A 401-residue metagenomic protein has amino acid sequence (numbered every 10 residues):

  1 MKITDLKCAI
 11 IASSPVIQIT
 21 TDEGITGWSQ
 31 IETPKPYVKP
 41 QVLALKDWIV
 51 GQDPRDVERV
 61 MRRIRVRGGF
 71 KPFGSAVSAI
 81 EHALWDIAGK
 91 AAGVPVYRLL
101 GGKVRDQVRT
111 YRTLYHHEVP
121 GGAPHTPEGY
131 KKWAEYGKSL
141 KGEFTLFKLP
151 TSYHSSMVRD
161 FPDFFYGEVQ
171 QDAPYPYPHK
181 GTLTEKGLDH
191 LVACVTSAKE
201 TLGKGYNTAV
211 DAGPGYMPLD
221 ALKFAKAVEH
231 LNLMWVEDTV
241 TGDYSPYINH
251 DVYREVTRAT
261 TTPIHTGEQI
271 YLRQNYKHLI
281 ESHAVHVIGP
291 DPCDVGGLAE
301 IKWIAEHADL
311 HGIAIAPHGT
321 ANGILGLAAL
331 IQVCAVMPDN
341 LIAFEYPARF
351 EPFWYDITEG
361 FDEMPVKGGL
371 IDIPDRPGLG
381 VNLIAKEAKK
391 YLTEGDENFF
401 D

Functional and structural regions predicted by a protein language model:
M1-W28, E32, F350-I357, N398: Structured beta-strand/loop patches that form or line metal/cofactor-binding pockets in enzymes
I3, G24, I80, G93 (+7 more regions): Conserved, mostly hydrophobic/aromatic
T4-A9, S13, E23-I25, A91-V94 (+4 more regions): Ligand-binding pocket scaffold of soluble enzyme catalytic domains
T20-R98: Metal- or metallocofactor-binding catalytic centers and their adjacent structured scaffolds across diverse enzyme
S29, D106, T110-R112, T145-L149 (+6 more regions): Hydrophobic faces of well-ordered beta-strands that scaffold small-molecule active sites in alpha/beta enzyme cores
K39-P40, K226, N232, V240-L370 (+1 more regions): Shared catalytic-loop signature of beta/alpha-barrel
Q107, Y111-V256: Metal-dependent enolase-superfamily TIM-barrel catalytic cores that perform enediolate-based chemistry
P377-D401: Extended hydrophobic packing segments that form well-structured cores
